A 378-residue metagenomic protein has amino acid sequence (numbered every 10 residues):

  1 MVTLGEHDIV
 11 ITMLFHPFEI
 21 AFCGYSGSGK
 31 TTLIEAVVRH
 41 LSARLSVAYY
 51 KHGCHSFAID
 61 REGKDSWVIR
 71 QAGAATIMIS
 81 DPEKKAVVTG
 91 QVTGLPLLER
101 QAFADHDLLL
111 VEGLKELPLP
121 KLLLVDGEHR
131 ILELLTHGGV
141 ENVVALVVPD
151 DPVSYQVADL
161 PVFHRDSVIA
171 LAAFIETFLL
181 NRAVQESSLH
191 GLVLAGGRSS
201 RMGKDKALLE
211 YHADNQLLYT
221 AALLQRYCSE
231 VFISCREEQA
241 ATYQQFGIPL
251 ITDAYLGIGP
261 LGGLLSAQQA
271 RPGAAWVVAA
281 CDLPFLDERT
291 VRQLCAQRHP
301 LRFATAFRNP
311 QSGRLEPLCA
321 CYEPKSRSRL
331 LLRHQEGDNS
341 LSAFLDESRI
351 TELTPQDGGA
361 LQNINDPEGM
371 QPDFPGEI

Functional and structural regions predicted by a protein language model:
V2-A21, D166-V184: Extreme N-terminal, non-catalytic leader segments that precede Walker-type/kinase nucleotide-binding cores
M13-H55, S187-L192: Walker A (P-loop) phosphate-binding motif
V38-G90: N-terminal phosphate/diphosphate-binding loop that engages ATP/GTP or pyrophosphate donors across diverse enzyme folds
H40, K64, E186-D338, A343-A360 (+1 more regions): Nucleotide and nucleotide-moiety/phosphate-recognizing core
Y49-K51, I79-S80, V144-D150, F232-R236 (+1 more regions): Short internal beta-strands
V88-L117: Phosphate-binding/switch loop-helix module in NTP-utilizing enzymes
P96, P161-N181, L286-H299, R327-L331: Two-component system phosphotransfer/interaction surface
L108-V184: Phosphate/Mg2+-binding loops and adjacent switch elements in nucleotide/diphosphate-handling enzyme cores
